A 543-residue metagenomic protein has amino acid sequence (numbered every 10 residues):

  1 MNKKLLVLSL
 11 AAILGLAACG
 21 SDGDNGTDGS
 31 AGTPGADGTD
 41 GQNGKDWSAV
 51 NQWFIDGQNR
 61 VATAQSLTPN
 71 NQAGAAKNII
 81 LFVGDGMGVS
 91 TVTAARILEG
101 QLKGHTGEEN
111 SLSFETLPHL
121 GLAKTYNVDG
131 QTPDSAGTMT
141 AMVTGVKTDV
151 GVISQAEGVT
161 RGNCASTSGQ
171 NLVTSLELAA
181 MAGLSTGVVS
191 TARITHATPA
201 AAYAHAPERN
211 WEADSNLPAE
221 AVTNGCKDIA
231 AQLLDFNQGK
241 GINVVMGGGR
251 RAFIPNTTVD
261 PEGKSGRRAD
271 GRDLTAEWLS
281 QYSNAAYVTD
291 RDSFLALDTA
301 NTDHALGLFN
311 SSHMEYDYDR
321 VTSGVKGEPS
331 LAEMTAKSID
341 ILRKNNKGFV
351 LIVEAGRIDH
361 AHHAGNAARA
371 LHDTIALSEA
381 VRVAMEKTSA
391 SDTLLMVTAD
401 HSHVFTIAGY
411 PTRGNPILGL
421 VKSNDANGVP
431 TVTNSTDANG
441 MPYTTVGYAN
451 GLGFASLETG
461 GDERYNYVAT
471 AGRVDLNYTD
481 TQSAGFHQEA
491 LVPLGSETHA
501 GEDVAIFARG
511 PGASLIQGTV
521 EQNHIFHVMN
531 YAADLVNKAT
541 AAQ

Functional and structural regions predicted by a protein language model:
M1-V7: Bacterial N-terminal signal peptides that target proteins for export
G15-A18: C-terminal motif of bacterial Sec signal peptides marking the signal peptidase cleavage site
G20-W47: Collagen/collagen-like triple-helix recognition
G38-G74, L112: Short coil-to-helix leader/linker segments, especially the first N-terminal amphipathic alpha-helix with its helix
Q52, A76-K77, M87-V92, I97-T140 (+1 more regions): A post-motif C-terminal structural segment
G74-L102, S168-G183, S190-R193: Active-site-adjacent structural elements in enzyme catalytic domains
V143-G145, E177-G183, K387: Alpha-helix C-terminal capping segments
S154-G169: His/Cys-centered metal/cofactor-coordination and adjacent catalytic loops
